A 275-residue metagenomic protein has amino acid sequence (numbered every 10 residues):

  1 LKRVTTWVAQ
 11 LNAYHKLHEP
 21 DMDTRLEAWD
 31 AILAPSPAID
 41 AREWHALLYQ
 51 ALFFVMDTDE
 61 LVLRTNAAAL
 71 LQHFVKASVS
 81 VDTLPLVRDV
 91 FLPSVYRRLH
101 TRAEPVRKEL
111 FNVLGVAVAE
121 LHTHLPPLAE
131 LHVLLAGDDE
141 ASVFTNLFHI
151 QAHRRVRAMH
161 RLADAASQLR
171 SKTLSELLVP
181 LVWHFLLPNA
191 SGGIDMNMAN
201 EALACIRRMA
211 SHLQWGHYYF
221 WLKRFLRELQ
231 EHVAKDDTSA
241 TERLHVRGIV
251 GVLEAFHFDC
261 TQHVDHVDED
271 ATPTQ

Functional and structural regions predicted by a protein language model:
K2-K16, A41-M56, V81-L99, H124-N146 (+3 more regions): HEAT/HEAT-like alpha-solenoid repeats
H18, P37, M56-D57, K76 (+7 more regions): Alpha-solenoid HEAT/Armadillo repeat architecture
H18-A34, L61-A77, E104-T123, Q151-A165 (+3 more regions): HEAT-repeat alpha-solenoid elements in large eukaryotic scaffold proteins
V62, E201, M209-W221, F225 (+2 more regions): Extended alpha-helical scaffold domains
A77-S80, T101, V118-H124, R208-H212 (+1 more regions): Eukaryote-specific, cytoplasm-facing alpha-helical/coiled-coil scaffolding segments in long proteins
